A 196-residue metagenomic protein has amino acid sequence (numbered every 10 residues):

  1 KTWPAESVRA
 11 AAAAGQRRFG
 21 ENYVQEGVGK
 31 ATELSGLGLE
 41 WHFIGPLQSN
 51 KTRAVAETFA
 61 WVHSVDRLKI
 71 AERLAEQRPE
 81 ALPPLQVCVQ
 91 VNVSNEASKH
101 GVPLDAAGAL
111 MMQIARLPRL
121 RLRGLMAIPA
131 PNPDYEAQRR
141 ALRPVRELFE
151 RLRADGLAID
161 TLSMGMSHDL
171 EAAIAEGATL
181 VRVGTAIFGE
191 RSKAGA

Functional and structural regions predicted by a protein language model:
T2-H168, I174-E176, F188-E190: Conserved alpha/beta-domain cores
A178-A196: Gly/Pro- and small hydrophobic-enriched strand-loop and loop-to-helix capping segments that sit at the rims
